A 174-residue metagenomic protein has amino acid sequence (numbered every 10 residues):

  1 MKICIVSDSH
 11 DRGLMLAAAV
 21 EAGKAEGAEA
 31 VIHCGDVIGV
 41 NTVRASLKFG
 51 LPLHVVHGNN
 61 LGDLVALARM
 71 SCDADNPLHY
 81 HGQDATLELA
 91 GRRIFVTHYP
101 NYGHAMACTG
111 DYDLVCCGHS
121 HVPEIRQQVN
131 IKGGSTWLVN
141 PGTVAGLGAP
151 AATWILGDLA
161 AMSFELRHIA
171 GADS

Functional and structural regions predicted by a protein language model:
M1-F49, G62-L64, A68-R69, D73-P77 (+3 more regions): N-terminal active-site segment of His-dependent metallophosphoesterases
M1-K2, E21-A25, L53-L67, Q83-A85 (+3 more regions): A generic short-segment signal for beta-strand/edge and adjacent turn/coil regions
S7-H10, G35-V37, G58-L61, Y99-N101 (+2 more regions): Active-site metal-binding loops of divalent metal-dependent hydrolases
R44-A45, F49-D111: Active-site neighborhood of divalent metal-dependent phosphoester bond hydrolases
H54, R93-F95, P100-G171: Conserved beta-sheet core of the metallophosphoesterase superfamily
